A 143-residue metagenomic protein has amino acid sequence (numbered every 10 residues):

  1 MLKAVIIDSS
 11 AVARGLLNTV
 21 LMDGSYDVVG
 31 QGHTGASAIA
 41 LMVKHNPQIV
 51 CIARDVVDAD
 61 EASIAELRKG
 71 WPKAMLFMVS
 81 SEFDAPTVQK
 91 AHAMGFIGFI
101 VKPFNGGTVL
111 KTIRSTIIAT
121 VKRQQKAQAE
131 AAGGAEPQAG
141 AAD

Functional and structural regions predicted by a protein language model:
A11-G30: Two-component/phosphorelay signaling modules centered on CheY-like receiver
G35-A38, Q48-L67, D84: Conserved phosphotransfer microenvironments
V43-H45, L67-K73, M94: Conserved phosphotransfer cores of two-component systems
V50, L76, F99-I100: Two-component signal transduction core modules
A62, E82-G98: Alpha4 helix (beta4-alpha4-beta5 surface) of REC/receiver domains from two-component response regulators
K73-A85: A short, hydrophobic beta-strand element within the central beta-sheet of small alpha/beta folds
P86, F104-I113: C-terminal output helix
I118-D143: CheY-like receiver
